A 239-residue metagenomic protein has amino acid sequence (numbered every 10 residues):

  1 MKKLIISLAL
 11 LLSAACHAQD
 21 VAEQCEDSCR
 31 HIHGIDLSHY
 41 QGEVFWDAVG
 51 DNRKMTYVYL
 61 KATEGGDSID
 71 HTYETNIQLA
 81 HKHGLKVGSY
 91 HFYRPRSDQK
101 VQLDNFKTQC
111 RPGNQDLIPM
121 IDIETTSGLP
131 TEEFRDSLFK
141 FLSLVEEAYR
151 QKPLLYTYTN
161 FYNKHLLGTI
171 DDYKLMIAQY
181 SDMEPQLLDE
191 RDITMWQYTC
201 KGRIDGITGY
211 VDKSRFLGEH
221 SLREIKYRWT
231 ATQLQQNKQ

Functional and structural regions predicted by a protein language model:
L4-S13: Sec-dependent N-terminal signal peptides
Q19-E64: Boundary/entry segment of secreted carbohydrate-active catalytic domains
V21-L37, I170-Q239: Functionally critical loop-and-helix segments that line ligand-binding/catalytic clefts of soluble enzyme domains
H33-D36, T56-K61, K86-H91, L117-I123 (+3 more regions): Structural recognition of the beta-strand scaffold that forms the well-ordered cores of secreted hydrolase catalytic
I35-F45, K61-T72, F92-V101, S127-E132 (+1 more regions): Acidic-and-aromatic substrate-binding clefts and catalytic sites of carbohydrate-active enzymes
V44-K54, T72-L85, F106-Q115, L187-E190: Acidic (Asp/Glu)-rich catalytic clusters
L117-E190: Catalytic domains of cell-wall/extracellular-matrix polysaccharide-remodeling enzymes, centered on de-N-acetylation
